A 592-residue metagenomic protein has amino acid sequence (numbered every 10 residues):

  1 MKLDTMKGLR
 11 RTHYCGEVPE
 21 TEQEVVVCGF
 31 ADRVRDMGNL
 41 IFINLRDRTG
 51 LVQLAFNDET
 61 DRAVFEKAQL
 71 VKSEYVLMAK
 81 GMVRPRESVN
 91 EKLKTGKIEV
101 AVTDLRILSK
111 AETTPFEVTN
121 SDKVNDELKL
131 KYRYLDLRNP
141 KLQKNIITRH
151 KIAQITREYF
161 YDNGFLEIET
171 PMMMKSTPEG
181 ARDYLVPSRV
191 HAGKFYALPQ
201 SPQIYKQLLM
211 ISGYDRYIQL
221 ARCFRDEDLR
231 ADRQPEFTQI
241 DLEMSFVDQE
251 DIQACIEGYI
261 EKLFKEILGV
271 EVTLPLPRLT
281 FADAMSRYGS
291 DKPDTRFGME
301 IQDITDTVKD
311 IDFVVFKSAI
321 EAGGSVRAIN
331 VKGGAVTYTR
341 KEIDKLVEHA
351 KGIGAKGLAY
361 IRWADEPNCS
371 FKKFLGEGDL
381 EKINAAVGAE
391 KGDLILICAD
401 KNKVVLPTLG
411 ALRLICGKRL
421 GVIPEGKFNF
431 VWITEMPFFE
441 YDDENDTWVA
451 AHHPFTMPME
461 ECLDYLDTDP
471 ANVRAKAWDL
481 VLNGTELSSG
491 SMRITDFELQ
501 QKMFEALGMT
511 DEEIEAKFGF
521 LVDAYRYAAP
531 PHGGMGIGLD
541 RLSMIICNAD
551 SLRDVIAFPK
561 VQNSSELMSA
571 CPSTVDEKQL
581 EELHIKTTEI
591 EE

Functional and structural regions predicted by a protein language model:
M1-E592: Class II aminoacyl-tRNA synthetase catalytic cores and aaRS-like
